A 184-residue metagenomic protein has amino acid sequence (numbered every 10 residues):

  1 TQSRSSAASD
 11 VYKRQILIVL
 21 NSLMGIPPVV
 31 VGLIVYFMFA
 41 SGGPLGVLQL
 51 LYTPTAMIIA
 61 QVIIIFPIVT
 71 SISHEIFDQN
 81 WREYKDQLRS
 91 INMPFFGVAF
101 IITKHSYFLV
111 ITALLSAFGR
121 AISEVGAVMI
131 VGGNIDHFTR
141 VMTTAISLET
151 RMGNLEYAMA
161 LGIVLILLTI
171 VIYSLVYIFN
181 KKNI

Functional and structural regions predicted by a protein language model:
T1-A8, Y12: Single conserved hydrophobic/aromatic residue that forms the stacking wall/gate of nucleotide- or nucleobase-binding
D10-I16, F95, F108-L109, N154: Membrane-helix interface segments
S22, D86-S90, A158: Short hydrophobic faces within alpha-helices
V31-V62, G132-I135: Membrane-interfacial helix termini and adjacent extracytoplasmic/periplasmic loops of multi-pass transporters
P54-D86, I102, A113-A117, S174: Membrane-cytosol interface at the C-terminal ends of specific transmembrane alpha-helices in multi-pass membrane
I72-S73, F95-A127, K181: Transmembrane alpha-helices
H74-E83, N92, F96-I101, M159-I184: C-terminal transmembrane helix and the adjacent membrane-cytosol boundary/short C-terminal tail of inner/organellar
M129-I170: Interhelical loop and adjacent transmembrane-helix boundary motif in polytopic membrane transport permeases
